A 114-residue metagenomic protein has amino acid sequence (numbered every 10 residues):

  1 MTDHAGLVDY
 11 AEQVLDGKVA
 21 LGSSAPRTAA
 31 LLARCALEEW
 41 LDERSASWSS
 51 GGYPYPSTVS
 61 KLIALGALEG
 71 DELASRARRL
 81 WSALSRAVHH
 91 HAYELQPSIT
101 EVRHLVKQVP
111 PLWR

Functional and structural regions predicted by a protein language model:
M1-S24: Charged alpha-helical initiation segments
T2, G6, T28, E72-S75 (+1 more regions): Alpha-helix boundary/N-cap detector
A5-Q13, L31, C35-E39, S75-R86 (+2 more regions): Generic structural signal for well-ordered, non-membrane alpha-helices
V14-G22, E43, S47, A87-H91: Secondary-structure edge/capping motif, primarily at the C-terminal ends of alpha-helices and the immediately following
L15-V19, C35-W40, P56-A67: Short, mixed-charge, low-aromatic patches
S23-S45: Short, hydrophobic, well-ordered secondary-structure elements
W48-R114: Long, charged low-complexity segments
